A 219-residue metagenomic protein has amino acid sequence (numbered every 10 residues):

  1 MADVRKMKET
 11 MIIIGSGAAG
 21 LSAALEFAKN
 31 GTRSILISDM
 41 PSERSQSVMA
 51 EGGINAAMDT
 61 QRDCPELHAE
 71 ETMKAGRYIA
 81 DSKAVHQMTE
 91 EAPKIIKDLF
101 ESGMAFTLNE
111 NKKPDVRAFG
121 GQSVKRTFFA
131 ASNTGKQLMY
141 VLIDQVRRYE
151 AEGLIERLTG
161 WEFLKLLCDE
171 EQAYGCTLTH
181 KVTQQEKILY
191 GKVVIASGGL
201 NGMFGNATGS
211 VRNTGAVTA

Functional and structural regions predicted by a protein language model:
A2, S16, A131, T183-E186 (+1 more regions): Alpha-helix N-cap/helix-initiation motif
K6-E9, T183-K192: Core beta-strand elements of the Rossmann-like FAD/NAD(P) dinucleotide-binding domain in flavoenzyme oxidoreductases
T10-L36: N-terminal Rossmann-like FAD-binding beta1-loop-alpha1 element of flavoenzymes
A24, I96, V217-T218: Generic hydrophobic/aromatic pocket-lining and core-packing "Φ" positions
K29-R33, S42, A56, T208-G215: A glycine- and small-aliphatic-rich helix-loop capping segment at beta-alpha/alpha-beta transitions that lines
D39-Y174, L178-H180, A196, G202: Conserved N-terminal/central alpha/beta ligand/cofactor-binding core
K192-A219: Glycine-rich loop(s) and the adjacent beta-strand/alpha-helix scaffold that form part
